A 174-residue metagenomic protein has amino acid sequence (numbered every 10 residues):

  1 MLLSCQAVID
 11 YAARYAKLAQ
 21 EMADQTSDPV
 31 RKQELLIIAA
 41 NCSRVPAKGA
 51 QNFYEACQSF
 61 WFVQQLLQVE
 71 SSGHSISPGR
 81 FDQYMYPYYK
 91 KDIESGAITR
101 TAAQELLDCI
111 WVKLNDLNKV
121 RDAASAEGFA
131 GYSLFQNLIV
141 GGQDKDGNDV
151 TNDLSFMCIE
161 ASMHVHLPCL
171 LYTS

Functional and structural regions predicted by a protein language model:
M1, A161, V165-H166: Long, non-catalytic protein-protein interaction scaffolds
M1-Y132: Structured, charged N-terminal subsegments at the starts of enzyme catalytic cores and at intra-chain domain/subunit
L106-L107, L154-C158: Small-residue helix-packing and pore-constriction motifs in hydrophobic alpha-helices
Q136-L138: Structural beta-strand/beta-sheet cores of well-ordered domains, especially the beta-sheet scaffolds that support
K145: Aromatic-residue-lined binding/catalytic grooves and analogous aromatic/hydrophobic interfacial grooves in multimeric
N148: His/Asp/Glu-enriched, well-ordered alpha-helical/loop segment that forms or immediately abuts the divalent-metal
Y172-T173: Conserved small/polar residues in nucleotide/adenosyl-binding loops
